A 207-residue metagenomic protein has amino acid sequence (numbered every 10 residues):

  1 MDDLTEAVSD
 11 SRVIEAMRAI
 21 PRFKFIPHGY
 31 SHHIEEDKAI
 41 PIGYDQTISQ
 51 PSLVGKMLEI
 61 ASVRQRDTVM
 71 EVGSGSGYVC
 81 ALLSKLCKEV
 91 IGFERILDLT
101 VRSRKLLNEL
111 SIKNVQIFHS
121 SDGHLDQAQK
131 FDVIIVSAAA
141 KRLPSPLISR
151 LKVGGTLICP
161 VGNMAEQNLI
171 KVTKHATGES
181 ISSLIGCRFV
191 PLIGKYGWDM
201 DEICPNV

Functional and structural regions predicted by a protein language model:
M1-M70, Y78-L82, L86, L99-L110 (+1 more regions): Class I SAM-dependent transferase core
S62-S180: Conserved nucleotide-cofactor-binding alpha/beta core module
G194-V207: Short, surface-exposed secondary-structure junctions/capping segments
